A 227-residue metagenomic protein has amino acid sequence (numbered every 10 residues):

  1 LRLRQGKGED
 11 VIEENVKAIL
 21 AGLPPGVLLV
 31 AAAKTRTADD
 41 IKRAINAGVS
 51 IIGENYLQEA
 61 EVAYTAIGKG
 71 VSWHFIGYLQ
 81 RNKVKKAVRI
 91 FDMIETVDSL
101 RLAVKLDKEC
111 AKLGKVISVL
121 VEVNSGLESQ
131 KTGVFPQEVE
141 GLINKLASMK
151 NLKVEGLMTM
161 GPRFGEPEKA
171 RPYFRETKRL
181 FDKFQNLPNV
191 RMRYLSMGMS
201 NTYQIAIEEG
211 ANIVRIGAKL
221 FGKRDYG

Functional and structural regions predicted by a protein language model:
L1-D10: Short, Lys/Arg-enriched N-terminal segments with co-localized hydrophobic residues within the first ~10-30 amino acids
R2, A32-K34, I213: Intrinsically disordered, low-complexity sequence elements enriched in Ser/Thr/Gly/Pro
E9-N201, I207-E209, F221-K223: Conserved alpha/beta-domain cores
A211-G227: Gly/Pro- and small hydrophobic-enriched strand-loop and loop-to-helix capping segments that sit at the rims
